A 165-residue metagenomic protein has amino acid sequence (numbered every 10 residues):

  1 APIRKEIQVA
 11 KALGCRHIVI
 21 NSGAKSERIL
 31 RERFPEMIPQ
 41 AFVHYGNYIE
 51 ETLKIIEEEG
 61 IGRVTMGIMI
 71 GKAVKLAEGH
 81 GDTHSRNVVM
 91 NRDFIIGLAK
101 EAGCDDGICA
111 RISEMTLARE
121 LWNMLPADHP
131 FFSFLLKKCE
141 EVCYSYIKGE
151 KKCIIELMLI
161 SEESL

Functional and structural regions predicted by a protein language model:
A1-G62, K72-A73, A77-L165: N-terminal loops that bind phosphate or other acidic moieties and the adjacent beta-alpha structural core
M69: Glycine- and acidic-rich phosphate- and metal-coordinating loops
